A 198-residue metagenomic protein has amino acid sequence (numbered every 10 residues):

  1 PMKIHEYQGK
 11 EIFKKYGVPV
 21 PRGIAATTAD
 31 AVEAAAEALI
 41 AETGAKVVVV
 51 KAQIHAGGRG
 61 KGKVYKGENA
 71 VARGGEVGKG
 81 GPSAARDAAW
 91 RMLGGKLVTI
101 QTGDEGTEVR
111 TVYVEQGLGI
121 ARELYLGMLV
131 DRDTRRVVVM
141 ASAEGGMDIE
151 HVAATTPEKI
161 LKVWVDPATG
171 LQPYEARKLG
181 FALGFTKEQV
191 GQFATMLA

Functional and structural regions predicted by a protein language model:
M2-A41, K46, V190: A conserved helix-loop-beta module that forms one wall/lid of the active-site cleft in ATP-utilizing catalytic domains
E6-G9, F13, E42-Y65, T99-I120 (+1 more regions): ATP-grasp fold ATP-binding core
I12-V18, N69-V71, E158-L161, L171-G184: Gly-rich Lys/Arg/Thr-decorated short loops/hinges at beta-loop-alpha junctions or inter-strand turns that position
Y16-P19, A38-T43, A88-T99, L129-R132 (+2 more regions): Change "in soluble alpha/beta enzymes" to "in soluble alpha/beta proteins
V20-G23, V50-A88, Y125, D148-I149 (+1 more regions): Glycine-rich phosphate-binding loop of ATP-grasp-fold ATP-dependent ligases
A26, K79-G80, M140-A141: Short beta-strand-to-turn element immediately C-terminal to the catalytic PLP-Schiff-base lysine in fold type I
G95-P167: Hydrophobic alpha-helical hairpins/lids featuring a short glycine-rich hinge
R177-A198: A long amphipathic alpha-helix within ATP-dependent nucleotide-binding catalytic cores
